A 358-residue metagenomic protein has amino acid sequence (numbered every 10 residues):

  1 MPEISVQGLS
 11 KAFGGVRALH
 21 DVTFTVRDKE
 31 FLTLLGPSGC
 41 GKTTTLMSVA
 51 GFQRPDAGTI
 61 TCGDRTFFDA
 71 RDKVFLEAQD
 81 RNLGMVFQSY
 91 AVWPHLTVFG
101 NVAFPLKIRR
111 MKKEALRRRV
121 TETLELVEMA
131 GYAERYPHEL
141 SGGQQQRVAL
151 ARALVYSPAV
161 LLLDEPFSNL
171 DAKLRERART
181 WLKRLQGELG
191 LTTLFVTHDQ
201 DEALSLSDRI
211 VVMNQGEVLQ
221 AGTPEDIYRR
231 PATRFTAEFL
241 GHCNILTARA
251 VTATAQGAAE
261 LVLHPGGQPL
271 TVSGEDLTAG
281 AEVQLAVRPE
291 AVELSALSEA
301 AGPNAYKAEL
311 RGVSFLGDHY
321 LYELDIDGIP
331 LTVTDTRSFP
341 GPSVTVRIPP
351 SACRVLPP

Functional and structural regions predicted by a protein language model:
S5, T25, T61, T345-R347: ABC ATPase nucleotide-binding domain
K11, T23-V26: Conserved A-loop
L35-P37: The feature captures the beta-strand-to-loop junction immediately N-terminal to the Walker
A50: Helix-to-loop junction immediately C-terminal to a conserved catalytic motif
G58-D69: Conserved ABC transporter NBD signature motif
R81-G84, Q88, V92-F235: ABC ATPase nucleotide-binding domains
C243, A253-P358: Non-catalytic connector elements of ABC transporters
